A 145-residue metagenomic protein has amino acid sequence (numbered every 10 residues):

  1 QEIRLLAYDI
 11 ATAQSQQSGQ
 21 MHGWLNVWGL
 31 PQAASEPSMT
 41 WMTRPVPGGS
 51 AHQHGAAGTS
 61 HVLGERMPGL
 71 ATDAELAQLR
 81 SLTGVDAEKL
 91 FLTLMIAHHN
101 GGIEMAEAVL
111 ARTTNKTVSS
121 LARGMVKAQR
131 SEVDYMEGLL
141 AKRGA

Functional and structural regions predicted by a protein language model:
Q1-A145: All-alpha RGS (Regulator of G-protein Signaling) helical domain and cognate RGS-like helical scaffolds
